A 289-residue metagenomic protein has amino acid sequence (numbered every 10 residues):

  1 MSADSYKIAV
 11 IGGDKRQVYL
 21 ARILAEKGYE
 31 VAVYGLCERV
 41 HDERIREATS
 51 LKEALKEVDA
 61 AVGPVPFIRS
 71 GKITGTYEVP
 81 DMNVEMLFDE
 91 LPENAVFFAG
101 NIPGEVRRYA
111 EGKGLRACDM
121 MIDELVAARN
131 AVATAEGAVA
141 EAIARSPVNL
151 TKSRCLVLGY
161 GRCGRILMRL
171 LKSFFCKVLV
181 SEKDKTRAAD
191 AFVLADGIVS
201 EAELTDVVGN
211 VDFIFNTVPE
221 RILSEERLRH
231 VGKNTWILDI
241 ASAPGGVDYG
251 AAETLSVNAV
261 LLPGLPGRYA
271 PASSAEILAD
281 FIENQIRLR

Functional and structural regions predicted by a protein language model:
I8-V18, L24, T151-L171: Glycine-rich adenosine-cofactor-binding loop
D14, C37, P103, K183-D184 (+1 more regions): Residues in the short beta-alpha loop(s) of Rossmann-like NAD(P)-binding domains
K27-E43, F174-L194: NAD(P)-binding Rossmann-fold cofactor-contacting core
Y29, D89-V96, K113-L115, C176 (+2 more regions): A short helix->loop->beta-strand "cap" motif at the edges of active sites that frequently abuts
R46-E53, G197-E203: Short acidic-hydrophobic, aromatic-tinged amphipathic segments that line or gate anion-handling sites
V62-K152, F281: Glycine/serine-rich phosphate-binding loop and adjoining beta1-alpha1 elements at the start of nucleotide-handling
P66-S70, V84-E90, A191-G267: Rossmann-like adenosine-cofactor binding region
N101-C118, A241-N284: Rossmann-fold NAD(P)-binding glycine/threonine-rich loop
